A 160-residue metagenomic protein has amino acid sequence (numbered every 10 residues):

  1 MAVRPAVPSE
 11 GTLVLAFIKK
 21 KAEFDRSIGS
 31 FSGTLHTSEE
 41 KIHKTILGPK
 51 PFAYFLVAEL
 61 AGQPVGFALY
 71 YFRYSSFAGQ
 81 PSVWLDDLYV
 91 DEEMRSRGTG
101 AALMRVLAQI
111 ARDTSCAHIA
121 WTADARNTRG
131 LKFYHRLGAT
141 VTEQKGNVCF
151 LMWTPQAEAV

Functional and structural regions predicted by a protein language model:
A2-A16: A short beta-loop-alpha structural element at the N-terminal edge of CoA-dependent acyl/N-acetyltransferase catalytic
K19-K44: Conserved GNAT-fold acetyl-CoA-binding loop/helix
K44-V57, W84: A short helix-loop-beta-strand connector motif used in the catalytic cores of GNAT acetyltransferases and, in some
F55-V57, Q63-F72: Conserved beta-strand in the GNAT
Y74-L85, R95: A conserved beta-turn-beta hairpin within the catalytic core of GNAT-like acetyltransferases that forms part
V90, S96-Q109, R136: Conserved acetyl-CoA-binding loop-helix of GNAT-fold acetyltransferases
S115-L131, H135-V160: C-terminal "cap" of GNAT-fold acetyltransferases
